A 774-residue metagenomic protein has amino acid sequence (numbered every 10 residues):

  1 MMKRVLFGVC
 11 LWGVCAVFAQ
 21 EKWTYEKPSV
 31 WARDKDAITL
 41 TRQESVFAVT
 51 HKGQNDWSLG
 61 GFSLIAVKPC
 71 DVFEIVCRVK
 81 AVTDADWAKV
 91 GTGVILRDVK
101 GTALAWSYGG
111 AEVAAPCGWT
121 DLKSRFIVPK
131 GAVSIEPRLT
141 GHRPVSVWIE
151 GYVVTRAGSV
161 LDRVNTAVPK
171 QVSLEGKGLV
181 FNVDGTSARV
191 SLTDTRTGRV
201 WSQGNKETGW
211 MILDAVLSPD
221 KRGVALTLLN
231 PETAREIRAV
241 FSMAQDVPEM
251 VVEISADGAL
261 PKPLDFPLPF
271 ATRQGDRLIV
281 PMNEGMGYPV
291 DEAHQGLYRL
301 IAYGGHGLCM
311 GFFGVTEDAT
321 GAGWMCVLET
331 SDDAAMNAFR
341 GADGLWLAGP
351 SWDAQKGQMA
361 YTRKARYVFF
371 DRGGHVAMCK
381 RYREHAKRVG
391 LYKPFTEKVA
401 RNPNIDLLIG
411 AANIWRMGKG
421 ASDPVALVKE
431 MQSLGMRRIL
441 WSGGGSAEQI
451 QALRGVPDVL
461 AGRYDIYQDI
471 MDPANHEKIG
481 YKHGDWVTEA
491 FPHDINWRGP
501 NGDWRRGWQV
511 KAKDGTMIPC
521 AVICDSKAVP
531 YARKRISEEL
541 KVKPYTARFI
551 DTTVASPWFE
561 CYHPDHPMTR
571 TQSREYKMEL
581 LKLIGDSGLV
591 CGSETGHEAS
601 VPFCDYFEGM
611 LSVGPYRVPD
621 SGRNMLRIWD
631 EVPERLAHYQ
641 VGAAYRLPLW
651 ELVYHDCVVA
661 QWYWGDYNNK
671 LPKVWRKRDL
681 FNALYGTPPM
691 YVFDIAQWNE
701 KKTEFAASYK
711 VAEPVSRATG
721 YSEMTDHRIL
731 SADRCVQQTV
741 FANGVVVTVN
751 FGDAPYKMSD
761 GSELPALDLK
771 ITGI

Functional and structural regions predicted by a protein language model:
M1-V5: Positively charged n-region of N-terminal signal peptides that target proteins for export
V9-A19: Hydrophobic h-region of N-terminal signal peptides that target proteins for export in Gram-negative bacteria
Q20-S173: Extracellular and organelle-lumenal recognition/adhesion modules and their flexible linkers in secreted
V76-K80, S255, V749: Short edge beta-strand/loop segments characteristic of extracellular beta-sandwich folds
W106-G110, T155, S159-R163, P169-M471 (+2 more regions): Carbohydrate-recognition beta-sandwich/jelly-roll modules in extracellular/periplasmic carbohydrate-active proteins
G141, A256-G258, V749-G752: Asparagine-centered strand-capping/turn motif at beta-strand->loop junctions
A188-L192, D343-M378, Q432-M436, G455-V456 (+2 more regions): Active-site-proximal substrate-binding groove within the catalytic cores of carbohydrate-active enzymes
R463-E538: Active-site-adjacent "subsite" loops/lids of carbohydrate-active enzymes
